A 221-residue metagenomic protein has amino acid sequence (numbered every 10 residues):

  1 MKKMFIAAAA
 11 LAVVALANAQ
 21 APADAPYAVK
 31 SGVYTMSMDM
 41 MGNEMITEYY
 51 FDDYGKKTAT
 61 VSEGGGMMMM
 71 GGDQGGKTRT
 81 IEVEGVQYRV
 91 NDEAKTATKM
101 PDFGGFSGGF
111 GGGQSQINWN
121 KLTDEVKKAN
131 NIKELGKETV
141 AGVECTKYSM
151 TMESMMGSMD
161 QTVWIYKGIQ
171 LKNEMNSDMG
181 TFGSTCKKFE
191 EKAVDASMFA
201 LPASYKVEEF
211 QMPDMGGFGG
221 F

Functional and structural regions predicted by a protein language model:
M4-V14: Sec-dependent N-terminal signal peptides
A15-A19: Sec/Tat signal peptide C-region and signal peptidase I cleavage site
A21-F221: Extended soluble regions of mature proteins
